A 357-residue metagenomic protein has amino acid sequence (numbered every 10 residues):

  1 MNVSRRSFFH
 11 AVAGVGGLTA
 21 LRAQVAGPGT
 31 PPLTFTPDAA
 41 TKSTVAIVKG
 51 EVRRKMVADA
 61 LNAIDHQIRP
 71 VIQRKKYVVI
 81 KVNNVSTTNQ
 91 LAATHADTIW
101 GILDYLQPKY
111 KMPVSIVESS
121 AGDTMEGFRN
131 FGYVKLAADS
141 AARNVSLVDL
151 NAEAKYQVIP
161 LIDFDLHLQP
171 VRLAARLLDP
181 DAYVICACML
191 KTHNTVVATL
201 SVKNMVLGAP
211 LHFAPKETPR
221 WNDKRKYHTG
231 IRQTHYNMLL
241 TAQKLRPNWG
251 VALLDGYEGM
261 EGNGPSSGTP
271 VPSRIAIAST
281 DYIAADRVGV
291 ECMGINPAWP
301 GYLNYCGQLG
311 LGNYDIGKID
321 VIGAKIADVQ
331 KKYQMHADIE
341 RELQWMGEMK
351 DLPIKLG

Functional and structural regions predicted by a protein language model:
N2-G357: N-terminal and secondary-structure boundary signal
